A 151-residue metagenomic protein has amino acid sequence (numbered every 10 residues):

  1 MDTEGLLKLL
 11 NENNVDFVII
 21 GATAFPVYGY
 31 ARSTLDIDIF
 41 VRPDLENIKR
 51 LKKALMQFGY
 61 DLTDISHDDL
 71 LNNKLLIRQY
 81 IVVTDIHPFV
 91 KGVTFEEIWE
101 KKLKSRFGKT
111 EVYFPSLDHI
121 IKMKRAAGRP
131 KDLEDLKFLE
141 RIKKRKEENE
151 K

Functional and structural regions predicted by a protein language model:
M1-K151: Compositionally biased terminal segments of proteins
